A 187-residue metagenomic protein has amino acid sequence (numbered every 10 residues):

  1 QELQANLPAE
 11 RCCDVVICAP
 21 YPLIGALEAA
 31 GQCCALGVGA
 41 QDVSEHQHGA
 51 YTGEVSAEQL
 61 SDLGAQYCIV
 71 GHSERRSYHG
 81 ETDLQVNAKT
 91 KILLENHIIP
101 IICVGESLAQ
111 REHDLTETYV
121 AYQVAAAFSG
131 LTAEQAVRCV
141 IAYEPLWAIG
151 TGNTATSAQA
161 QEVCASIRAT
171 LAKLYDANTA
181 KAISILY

Functional and structural regions predicted by a protein language model:
Q1-Y187: Active-site loop-to-helix "anion-binding N-cap" substructures in soluble metabolic enzymes
